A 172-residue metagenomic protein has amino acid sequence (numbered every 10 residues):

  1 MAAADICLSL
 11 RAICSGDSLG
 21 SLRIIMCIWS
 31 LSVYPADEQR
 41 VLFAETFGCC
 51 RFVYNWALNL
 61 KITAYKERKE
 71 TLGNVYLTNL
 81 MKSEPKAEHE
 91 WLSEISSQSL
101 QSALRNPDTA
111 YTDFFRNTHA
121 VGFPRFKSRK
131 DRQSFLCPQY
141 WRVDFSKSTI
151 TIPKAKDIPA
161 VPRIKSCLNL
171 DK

Functional and structural regions predicted by a protein language model:
M1-D5, L10-A12, D17-L19: Short amphipathic, helix-prone segments within low-complexity/disordered or flexible regions
G16-K172: Nucleic-acid substrate recognition interfaces
